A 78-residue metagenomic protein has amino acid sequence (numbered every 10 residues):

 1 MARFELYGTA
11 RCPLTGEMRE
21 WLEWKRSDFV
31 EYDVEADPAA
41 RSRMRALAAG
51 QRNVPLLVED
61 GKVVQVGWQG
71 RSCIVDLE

Functional and structural regions predicted by a protein language model:
M1-D28: Local sequence-structure signature of Cys/Sec-based thiol-disulfide redox active-site neighborhoods
T9, V34, D60: Acidic/polar N-terminal loop/beta-strand segments that form early-domain functional surfaces
P13, A36, V64: Glycine-/small-residue-rich active-site loops that bind phosphorylated ligands and cofactors
F29-E31, V63: Conserved beta-strand scaffold positions in the cores of enzyme catalytic domains, especially in NTP/NDP-utilizing
D33-Q51, L77-E78: Thioredoxin-like thiol-disulfide oxidoreductase module
E59-E78: Non-catalytic, surface beta->alpha helical segment in thiol-disulfide oxidoreductase systems
